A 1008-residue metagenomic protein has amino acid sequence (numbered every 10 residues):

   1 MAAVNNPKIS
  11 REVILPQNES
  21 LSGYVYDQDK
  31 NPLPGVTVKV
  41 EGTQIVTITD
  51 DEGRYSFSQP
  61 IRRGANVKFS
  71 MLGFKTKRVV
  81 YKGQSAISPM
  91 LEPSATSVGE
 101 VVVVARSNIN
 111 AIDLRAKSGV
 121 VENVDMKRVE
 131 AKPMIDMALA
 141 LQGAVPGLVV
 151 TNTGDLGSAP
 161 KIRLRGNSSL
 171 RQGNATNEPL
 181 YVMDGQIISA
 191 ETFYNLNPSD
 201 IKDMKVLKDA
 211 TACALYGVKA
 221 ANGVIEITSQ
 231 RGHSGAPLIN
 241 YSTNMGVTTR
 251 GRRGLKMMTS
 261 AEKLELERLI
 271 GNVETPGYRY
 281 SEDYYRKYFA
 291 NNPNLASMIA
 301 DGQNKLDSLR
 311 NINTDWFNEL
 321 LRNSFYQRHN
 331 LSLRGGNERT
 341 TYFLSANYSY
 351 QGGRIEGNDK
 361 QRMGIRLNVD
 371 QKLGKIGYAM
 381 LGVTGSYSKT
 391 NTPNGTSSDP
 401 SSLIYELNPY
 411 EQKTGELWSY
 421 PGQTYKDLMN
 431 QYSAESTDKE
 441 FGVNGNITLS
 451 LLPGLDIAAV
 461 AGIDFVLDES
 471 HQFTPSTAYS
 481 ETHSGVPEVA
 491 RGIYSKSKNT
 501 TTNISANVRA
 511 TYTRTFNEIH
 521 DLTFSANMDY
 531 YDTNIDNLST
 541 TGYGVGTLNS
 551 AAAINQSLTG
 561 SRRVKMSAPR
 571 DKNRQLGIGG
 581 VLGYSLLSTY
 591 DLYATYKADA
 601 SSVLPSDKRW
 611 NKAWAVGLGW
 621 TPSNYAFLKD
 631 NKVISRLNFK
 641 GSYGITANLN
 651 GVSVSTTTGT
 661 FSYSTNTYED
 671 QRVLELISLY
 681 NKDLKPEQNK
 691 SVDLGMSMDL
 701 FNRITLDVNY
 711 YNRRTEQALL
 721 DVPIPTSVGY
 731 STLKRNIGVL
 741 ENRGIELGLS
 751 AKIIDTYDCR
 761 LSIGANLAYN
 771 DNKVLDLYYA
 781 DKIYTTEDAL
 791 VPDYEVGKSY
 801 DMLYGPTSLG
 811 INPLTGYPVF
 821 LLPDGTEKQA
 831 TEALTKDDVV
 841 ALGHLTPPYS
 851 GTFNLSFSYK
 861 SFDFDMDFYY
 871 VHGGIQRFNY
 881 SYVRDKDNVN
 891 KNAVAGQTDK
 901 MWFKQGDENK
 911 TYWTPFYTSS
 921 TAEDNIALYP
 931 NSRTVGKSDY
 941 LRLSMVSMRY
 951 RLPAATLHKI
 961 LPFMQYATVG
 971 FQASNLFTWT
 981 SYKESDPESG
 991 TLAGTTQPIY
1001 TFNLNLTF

Functional and structural regions predicted by a protein language model:
A2-N18, Y24-N31, V36-E41, K68-F74 (+2 more regions): Short, acidic, small-residue-rich periplasmic hinge/interaction motif at the N-terminus of Gram-negative outer-membrane
T43-R54: Short, acidic Ser/Thr/Gly-rich low-complexity loop/linker segments typical of extracellular and cell-surface proteins
S58, L139-D184, K202-D203, C213-H233 (+1 more regions): Extracytoplasmic beta-strand/coil segments of soluble accessory domains associated with Gram-negative outer-membrane
L114, V120-N123, K127-M134, A144-G147 (+10 more regions): Residues embedded in well-ordered regular secondary structure
R115-A116, K161-A210, S242, L255 (+3 more regions): Periplasmic plug
N240-D307, S539-T540, R735, I754-L845 (+2 more regions): Conserved small-residue
R362, N368-G377, G382-Y387, P421-T474 (+3 more regions): Extracellular/periplasmic, surface-exposed regions of secreted and cell-surface proteins
E481, S601, V871-A967, A973: Extracytoplasmic gating/loop element in the C-terminal half of outer-membrane beta-barrel translocons and assembly
